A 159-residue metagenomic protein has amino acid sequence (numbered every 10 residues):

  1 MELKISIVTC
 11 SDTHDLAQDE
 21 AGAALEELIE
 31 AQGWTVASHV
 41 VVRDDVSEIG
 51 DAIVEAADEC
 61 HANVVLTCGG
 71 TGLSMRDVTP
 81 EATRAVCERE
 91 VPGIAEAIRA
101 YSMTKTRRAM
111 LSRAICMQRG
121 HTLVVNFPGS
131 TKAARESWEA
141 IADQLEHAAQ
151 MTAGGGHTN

Functional and structural regions predicted by a protein language model:
M1-N159: Non-catalytic beta/alpha edge segments that cap or flank active sites
